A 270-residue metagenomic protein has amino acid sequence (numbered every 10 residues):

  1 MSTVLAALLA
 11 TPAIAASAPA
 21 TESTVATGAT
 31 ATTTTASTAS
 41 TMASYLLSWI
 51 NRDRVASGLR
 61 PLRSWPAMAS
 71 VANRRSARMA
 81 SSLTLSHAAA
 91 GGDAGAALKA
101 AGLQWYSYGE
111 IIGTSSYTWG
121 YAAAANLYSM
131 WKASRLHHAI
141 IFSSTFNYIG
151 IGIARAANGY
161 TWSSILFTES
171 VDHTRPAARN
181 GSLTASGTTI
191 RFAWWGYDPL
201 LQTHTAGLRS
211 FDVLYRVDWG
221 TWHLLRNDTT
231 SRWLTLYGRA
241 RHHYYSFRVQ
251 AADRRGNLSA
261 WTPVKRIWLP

Functional and structural regions predicted by a protein language model:
M1-A20: Secretory targeting and sorting signals
S37-A101, S144-I149, A156-N158: Short, well-ordered surface patches within globular domains
D93-S170: A well-ordered secondary-structure block
Y197-V217: Solvent-exposed loop/turn segments flanking beta-strands in beta-repeat/beta-sandwich domains
L224-T230: Short beta-strand segments within Ig-like beta-sandwich modules, predominantly Fibronectin type-III
L236-Y244: Surface-exposed, short loops/turns at beta-strand junctions within beta-sandwich domains
R254-P270: Extracellular fibronectin type III
